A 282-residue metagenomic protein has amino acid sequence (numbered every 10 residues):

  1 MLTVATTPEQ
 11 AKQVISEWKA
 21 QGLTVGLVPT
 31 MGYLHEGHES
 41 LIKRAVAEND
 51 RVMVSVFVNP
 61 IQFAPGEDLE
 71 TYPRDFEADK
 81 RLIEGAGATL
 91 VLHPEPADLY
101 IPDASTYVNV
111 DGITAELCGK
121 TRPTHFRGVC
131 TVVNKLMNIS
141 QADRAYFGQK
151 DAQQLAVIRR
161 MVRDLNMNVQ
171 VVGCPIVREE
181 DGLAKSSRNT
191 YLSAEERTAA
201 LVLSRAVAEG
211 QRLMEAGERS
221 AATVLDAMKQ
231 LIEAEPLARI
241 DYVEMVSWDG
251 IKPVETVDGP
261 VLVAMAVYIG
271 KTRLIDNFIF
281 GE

Functional and structural regions predicted by a protein language model:
L2-L237, V246-W248, I279: Nucleotidyltransferase catalytic core that binds NTPs
A227-E282: Phosphate/ribose-recognition catalytic cores of enzymes acting on nucleotide-derived substrates
